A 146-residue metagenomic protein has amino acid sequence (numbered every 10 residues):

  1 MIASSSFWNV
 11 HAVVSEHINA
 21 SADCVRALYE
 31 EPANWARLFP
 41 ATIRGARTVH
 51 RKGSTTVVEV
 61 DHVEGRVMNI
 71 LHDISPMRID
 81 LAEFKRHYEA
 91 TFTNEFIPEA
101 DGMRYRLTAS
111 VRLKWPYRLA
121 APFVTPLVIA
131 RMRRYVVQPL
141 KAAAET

Functional and structural regions predicted by a protein language model:
M1-H50: Hydrophobic ligand-binding cavity/cleft-lining segments
S6-F7, E64-V67, T108-R112: Short hydrophobic/aromatic-rich motifs at helix boundaries and adjacent loops
N9-H17, R66, R78, E89-T91 (+1 more regions): Intrinsic-disorder/low-complexity, polar/charged segments enriched in Ser/Thr/Lys/Arg/Asp/Glu/Gln
V10, A20, L81, A121-T125: Residue-level detector of alpha-helix boundaries and kinks
I18-D23, R51, H72-P76, E95-R104: A short, structured loop/turn motif at beta-sheet edges
D23-A27, I97-E99, Q138, A142: Replace "anionic and nucleotidyl ligands
A33-F39, I43-T91, Q138-T146: Glycine-rich portal/gate segments that line the openings of hydrophobic small-molecule binding cavities
F84-Y135: Beta-strand/loop substructures that line and gate deep hydrophobic ligand-binding cavities in soluble
